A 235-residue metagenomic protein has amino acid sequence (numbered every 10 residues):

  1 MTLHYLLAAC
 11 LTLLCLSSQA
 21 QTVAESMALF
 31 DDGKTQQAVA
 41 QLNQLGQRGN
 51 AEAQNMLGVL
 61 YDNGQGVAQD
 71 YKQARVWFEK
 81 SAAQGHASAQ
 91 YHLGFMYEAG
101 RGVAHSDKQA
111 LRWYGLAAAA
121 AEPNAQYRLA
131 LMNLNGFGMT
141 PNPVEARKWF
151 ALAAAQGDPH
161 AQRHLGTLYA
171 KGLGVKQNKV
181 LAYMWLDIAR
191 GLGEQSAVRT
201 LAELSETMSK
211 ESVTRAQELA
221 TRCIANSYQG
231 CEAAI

Functional and structural regions predicted by a protein language model:
L11-R48, E52-N55, E232-I235: N-terminal leader/linker segments that initiate helical-solenoid repeat arrays
T22-L29, Q41, L45, M56-N63 (+5 more regions): Hydrophobic face of amphipathic alpha-helices that form TPR/SEL1-like repeat modules and related alpha-solenoid
V23, N55, V76, Y91 (+6 more regions): TPR/TPR-like alpha-solenoid signature
D31-A40, A68-K80, A104-L116, T140-W149 (+2 more regions): Structural signature of tandem alpha-helical TPR/SEL1-like repeats, specifically the intra-repeat loop/turn
G33-K34, Q47-N50, N63-Q65, D70 (+11 more regions): Short helix-capping/linker turns of helical repeat alpha-solenoids
N43-L45, K80-S81, L116-A117, L152-A153 (+1 more regions): Canonical positions in the second alpha-helix
E194-I235: Terminal, low-structured helical/coil segments at or just beyond the last alpha-helical repeat
